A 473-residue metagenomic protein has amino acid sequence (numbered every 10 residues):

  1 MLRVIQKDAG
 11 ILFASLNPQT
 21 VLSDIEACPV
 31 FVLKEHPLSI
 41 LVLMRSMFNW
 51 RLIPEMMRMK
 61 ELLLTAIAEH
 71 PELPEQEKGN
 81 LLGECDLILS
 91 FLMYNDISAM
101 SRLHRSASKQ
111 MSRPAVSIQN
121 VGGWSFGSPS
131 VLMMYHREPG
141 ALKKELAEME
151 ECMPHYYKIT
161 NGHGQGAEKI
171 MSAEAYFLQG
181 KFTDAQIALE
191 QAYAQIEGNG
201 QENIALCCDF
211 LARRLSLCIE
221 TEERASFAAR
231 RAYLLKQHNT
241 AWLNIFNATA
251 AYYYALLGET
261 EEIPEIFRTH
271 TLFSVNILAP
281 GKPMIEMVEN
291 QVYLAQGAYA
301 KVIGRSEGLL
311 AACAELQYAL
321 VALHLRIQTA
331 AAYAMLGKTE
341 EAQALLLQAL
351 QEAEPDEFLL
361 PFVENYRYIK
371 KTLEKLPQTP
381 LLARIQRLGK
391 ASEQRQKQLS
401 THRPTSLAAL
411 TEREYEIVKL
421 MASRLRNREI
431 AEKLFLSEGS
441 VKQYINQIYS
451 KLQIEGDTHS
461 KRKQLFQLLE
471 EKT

Functional and structural regions predicted by a protein language model:
M1-S46, E55: Extended alpha-helical scaffolding segments used for macromolecular assembly and cargo binding
S15, W50, Y94-D96, P139 (+5 more regions): Structural motif corresponding to the intra-repeat A-B loop/turn of tetratricopeptide repeats
V21-C28, P54-T65, S98-R113, L142-H155 (+6 more regions): Alpha-helical repeat scaffolds
F31-C207: Internal alpha-solenoid helical repeat scaffolds
H36, L73-G83, P114-V131, Y156-M171 (+7 more regions): Alpha-solenoid helical repeat architecture
E286-A322, I327-E412, R428, E432 (+2 more regions): Linker/hinge segments immediately adjacent to helix-turn-helix/homeobox DNA-binding domains
E416, R424-K463: Recognition helix of helix-turn-helix DNA-binding domains
